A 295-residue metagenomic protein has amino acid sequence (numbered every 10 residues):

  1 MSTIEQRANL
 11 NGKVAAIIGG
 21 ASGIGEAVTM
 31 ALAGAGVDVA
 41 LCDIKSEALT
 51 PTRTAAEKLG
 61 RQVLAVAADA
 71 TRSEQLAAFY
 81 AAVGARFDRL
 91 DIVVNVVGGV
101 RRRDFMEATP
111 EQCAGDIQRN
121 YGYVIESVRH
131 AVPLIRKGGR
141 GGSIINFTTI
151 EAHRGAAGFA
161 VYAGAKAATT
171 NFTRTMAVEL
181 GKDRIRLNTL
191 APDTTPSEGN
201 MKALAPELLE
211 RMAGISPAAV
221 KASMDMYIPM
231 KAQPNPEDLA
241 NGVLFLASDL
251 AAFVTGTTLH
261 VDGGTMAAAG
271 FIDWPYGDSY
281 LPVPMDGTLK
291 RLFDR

Functional and structural regions predicted by a protein language model:
R7-A40: Canonical Rossmann dinucleotide-binding motif of NAD(H)/NADP(H)-dependent dehydrogenases/reductases, specifically
D104-I117, M224: Substrate-binding pocket helix/loop in short-chain dehydrogenase/reductase
M106, R154-A160, K182, K231 (+2 more regions): Active-site loop immediately N-terminal to the catalytic Tyr-X3-Lys motif of short-chain dehydrogenase/reductase
I125, M230-V261, M266: C-terminal substrate-recognition "lid" of short-chain dehydrogenase/reductases
V128, A165, T173: Active-site helix of classical SDR
P133, V178-K182, A252: Alpha-helical segment proximal to the catalytic Tyr-Lys
T149: Residue(s) in the substrate-gating loop at a strand-loop-helix junction that position the organic substrate next
